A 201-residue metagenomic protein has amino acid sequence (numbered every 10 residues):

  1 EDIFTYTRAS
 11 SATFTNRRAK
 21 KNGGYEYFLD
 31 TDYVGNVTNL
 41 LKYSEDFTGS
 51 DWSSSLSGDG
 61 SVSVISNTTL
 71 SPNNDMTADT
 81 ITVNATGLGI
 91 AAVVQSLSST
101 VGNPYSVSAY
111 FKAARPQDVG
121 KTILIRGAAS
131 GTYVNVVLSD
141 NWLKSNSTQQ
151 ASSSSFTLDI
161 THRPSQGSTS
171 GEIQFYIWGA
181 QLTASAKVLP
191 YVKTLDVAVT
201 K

Functional and structural regions predicted by a protein language model:
E1-K201: Glycine- and acidic residue-enriched flexible segments with recurrent GG/GxG motifs
